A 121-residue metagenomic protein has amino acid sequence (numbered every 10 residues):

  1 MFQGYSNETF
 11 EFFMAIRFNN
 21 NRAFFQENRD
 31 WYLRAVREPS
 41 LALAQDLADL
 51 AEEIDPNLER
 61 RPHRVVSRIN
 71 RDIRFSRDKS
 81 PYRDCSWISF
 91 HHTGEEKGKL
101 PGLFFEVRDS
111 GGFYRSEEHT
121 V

Functional and structural regions predicted by a protein language model:
M1-T9: Acidic, low-complexity proline/glycine-rich segments
M14-R68: Active-site acidic/histidine clusters and adjacent loop/turn architecture that either coordinate catalytic ions
E52-G98: Hydrophobic/aromatic-rich structural module bridging two neighboring secondary-structure elements via a short loop
G102-F104: Hydrophobic/aromatic beta-strand elements that line small-molecule binding cavities or substrate pockets in beta-rich
E106-D109: Beta-strand-dominated extracellular/periplasmic modules and repeats in secreted or surface-exposed proteins
G112-R115: Duplex nucleic acid-engaging cores and interfaces of nucleic-acid transaction enzymes
E118-V121: Conserved small/polar residues in nucleotide/adenosyl-binding loops
